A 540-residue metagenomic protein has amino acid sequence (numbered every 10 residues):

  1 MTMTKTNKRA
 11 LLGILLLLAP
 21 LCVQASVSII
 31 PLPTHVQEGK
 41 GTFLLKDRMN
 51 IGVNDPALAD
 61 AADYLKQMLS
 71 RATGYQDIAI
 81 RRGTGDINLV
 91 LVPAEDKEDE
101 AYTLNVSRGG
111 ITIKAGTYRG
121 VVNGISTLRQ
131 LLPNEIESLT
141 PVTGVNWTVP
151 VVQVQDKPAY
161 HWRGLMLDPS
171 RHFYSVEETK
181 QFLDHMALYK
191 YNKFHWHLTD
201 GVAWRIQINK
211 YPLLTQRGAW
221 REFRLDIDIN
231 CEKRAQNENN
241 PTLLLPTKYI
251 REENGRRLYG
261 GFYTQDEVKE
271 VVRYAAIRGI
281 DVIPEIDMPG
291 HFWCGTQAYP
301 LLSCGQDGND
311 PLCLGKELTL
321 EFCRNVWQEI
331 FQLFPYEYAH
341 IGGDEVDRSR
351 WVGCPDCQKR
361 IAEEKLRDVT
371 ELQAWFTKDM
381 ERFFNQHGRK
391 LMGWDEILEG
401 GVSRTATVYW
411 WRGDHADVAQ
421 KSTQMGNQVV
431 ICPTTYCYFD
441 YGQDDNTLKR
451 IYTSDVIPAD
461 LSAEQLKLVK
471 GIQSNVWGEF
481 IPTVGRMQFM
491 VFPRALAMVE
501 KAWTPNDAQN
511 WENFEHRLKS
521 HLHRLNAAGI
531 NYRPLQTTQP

Functional and structural regions predicted by a protein language model:
T2-L12: Bacterial N-terminal signal peptides that target proteins for export
L15-Q24: Hydrophobic h-region of N-terminal signal peptides that target proteins for export in Gram-negative bacteria
A25-Y160, R486, A502-T537: Contiguous, structured surface segment used for ligand recognition
K97-P311, G315-L320, R324, Q328-Y338 (+3 more regions): Feature activates predominantly on carbohydrate-active enzymes
R163-L167, F194-W196, V282-I286, A339-I341 (+4 more regions): Hydrophobic faces of well-ordered beta-strands that scaffold small-molecule active sites in alpha/beta enzyme cores
S170, T199-A203, D287-H291, D344-V346 (+4 more regions): Active-site beta-loop-alpha junctions enriched in small/polar residues
G295, P300-T405, R412-H415, A419-K421: Active-site neighborhood of glycoside hydrolase catalytic domains
L391-E396, G401-A406, R412-P540: Flexible, acidic glycine-rich loops studded with aromatic residues
